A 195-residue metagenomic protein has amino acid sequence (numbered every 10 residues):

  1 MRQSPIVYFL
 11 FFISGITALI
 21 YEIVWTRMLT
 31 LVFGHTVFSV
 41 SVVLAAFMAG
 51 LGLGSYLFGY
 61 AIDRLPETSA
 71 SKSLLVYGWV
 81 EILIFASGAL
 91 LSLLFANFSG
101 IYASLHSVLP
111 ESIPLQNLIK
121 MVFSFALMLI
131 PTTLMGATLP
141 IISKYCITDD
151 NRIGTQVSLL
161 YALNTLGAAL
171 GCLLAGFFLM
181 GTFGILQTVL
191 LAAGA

Functional and structural regions predicted by a protein language model:
M1-A195: Alpha-helical transmembrane segments of multi-pass membrane proteins
